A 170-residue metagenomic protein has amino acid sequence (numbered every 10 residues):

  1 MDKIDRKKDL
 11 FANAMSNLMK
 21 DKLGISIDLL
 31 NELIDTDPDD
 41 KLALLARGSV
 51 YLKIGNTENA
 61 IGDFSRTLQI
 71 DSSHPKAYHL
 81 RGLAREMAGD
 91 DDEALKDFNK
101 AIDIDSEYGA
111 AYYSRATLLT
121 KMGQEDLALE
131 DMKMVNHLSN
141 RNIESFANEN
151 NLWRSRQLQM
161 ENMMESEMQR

Functional and structural regions predicted by a protein language model:
M1-R170: Alpha-helical tetratricopeptide repeat
